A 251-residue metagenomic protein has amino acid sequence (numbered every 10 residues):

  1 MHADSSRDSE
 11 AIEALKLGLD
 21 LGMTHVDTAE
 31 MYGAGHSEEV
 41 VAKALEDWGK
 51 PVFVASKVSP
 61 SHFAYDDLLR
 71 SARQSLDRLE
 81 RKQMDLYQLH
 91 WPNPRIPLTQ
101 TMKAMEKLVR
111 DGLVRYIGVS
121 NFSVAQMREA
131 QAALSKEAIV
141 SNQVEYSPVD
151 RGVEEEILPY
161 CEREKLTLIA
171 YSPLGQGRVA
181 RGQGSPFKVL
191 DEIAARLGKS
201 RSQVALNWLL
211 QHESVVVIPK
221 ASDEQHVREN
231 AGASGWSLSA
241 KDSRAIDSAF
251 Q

Functional and structural regions predicted by a protein language model:
M1-V52, P173: N-terminal binding-site loop/beta-alpha segment at the start of enzyme catalytic domains that lines or forms
H2-R7, A29-E38, S61-D66, N93-P97 (+2 more regions): Acidic-and-aromatic substrate-binding clefts and catalytic sites of carbohydrate-active enzymes
S5-G18, A64-L79, Q100, M127-R128: Short, acidic/polar
L19-D20, A42-K50, R73-R81, V109 (+2 more regions): Acidic (Asp/Glu)-rich catalytic clusters
V26, M84, I117: Glycine-centered flexible beta-alpha turn that most often forms the glycine-rich phosphate-binding loop
P51-F63, L86-H90, V144-Y146: A short, structured active-site edge motif that brings together acidic residues
D77-R95: Active-site groove signature of glycoside hydrolases
P92-Q251: Beta/alpha (TIM)-barrel catalytic core signal, keyed to glycine-rich beta->alpha loops juxtaposed to Asp/Glu that bind
